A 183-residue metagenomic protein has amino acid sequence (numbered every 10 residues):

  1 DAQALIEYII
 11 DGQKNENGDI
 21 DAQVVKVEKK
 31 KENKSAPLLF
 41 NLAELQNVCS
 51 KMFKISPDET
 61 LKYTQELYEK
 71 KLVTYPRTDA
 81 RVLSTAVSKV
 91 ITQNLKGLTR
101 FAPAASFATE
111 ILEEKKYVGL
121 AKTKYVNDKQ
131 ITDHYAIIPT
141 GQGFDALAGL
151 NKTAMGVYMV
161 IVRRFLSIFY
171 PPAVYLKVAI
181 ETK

Functional and structural regions predicted by a protein language model:
D1-K183: Core catalytic DNA strand-manipulation module of type IA topoisomerases
